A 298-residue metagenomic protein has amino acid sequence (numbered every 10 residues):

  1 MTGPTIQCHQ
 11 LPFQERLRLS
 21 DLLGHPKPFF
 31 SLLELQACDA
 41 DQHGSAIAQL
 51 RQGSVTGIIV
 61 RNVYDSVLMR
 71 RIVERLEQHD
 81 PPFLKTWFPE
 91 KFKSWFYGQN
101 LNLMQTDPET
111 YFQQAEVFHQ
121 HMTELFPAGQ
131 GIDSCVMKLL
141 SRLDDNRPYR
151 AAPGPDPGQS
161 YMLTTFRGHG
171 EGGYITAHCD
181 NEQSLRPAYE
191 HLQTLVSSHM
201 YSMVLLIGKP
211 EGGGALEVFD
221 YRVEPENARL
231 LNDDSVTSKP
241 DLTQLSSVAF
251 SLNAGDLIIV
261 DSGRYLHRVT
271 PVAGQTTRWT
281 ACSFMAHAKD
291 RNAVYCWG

Functional and structural regions predicted by a protein language model:
M1-Q130: N-terminal auxiliary "cap/dimerization" subdomain that precedes the catalytic jelly-roll/cupin core of mononuclear
A46, E190-Q193, R268-T270: Generic recognition of flexible, low-complexity loop/linker segments
V55-G57, Y161-L163, S198-V204, G213 (+1 more regions): Extracellular structured ligand-interaction cores
I58-N62, A152, L163-T165, A215-V218 (+1 more regions): A structural signal for short, well-ordered beta-strand segments and their strand-loop junctions that often border
N62-Y64, R167-G170, N181, L205-I207 (+3 more regions): Short, flexible loop/turn elements at secondary-structure junctions
Q105-E171, A188, L195: Signature of the catalytic double-stranded beta-helix
E171-A249: Catalytic core of non-heme Fe(II) oxygenases with the double-stranded beta-helix
A228-G298: Catalytic core of Fe(II)/2-oxoglutarate
